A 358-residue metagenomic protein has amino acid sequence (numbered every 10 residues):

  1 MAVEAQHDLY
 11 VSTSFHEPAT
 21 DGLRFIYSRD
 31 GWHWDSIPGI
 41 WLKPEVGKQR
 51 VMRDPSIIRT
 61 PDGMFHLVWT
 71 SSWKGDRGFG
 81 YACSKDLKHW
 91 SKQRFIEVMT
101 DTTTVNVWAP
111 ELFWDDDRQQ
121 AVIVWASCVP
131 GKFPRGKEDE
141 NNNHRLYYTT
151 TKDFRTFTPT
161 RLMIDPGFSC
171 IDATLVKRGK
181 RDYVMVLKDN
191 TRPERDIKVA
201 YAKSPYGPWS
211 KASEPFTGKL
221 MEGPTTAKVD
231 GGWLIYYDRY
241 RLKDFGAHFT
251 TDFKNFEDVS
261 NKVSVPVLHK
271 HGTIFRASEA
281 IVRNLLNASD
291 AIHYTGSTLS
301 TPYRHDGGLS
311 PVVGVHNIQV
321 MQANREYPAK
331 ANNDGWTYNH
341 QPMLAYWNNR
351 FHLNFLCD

Functional and structural regions predicted by a protein language model:
M1-D358: Carbohydrate-active catalytic/glycan-binding domains of CAZyme proteins, especially the secreted or lumenal ectodomains
